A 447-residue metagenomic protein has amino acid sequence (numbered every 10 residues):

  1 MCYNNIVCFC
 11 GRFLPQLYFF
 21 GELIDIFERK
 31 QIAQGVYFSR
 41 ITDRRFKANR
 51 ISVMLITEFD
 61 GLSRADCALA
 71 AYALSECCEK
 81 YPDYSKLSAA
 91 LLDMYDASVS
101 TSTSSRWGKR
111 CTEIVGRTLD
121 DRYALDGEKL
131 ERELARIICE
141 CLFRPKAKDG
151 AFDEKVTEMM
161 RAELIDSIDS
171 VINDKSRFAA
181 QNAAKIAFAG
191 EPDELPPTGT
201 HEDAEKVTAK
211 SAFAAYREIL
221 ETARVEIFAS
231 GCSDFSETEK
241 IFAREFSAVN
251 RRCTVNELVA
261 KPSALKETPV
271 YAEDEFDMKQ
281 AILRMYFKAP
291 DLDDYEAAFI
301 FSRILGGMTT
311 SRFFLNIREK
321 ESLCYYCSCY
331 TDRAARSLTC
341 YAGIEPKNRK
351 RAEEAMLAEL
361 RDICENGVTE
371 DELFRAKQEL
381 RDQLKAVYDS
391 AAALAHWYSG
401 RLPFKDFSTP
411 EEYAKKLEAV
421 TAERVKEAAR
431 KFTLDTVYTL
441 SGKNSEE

Functional and structural regions predicted by a protein language model:
C2, C8-C10: Cysteine-centered motifs
L17: Cationic, low-complexity basic patches in intrinsically disordered or flexible, solvent-exposed regions
L23-Q34: Short, Gly/Pro- and small/polar-rich lid/capping loops
S39, K47-D60, A65-C67, S85-E140 (+6 more regions): M16 family metallopeptidases and their MPP-like homologs
S39-D66, A70-A71, R217, R224 (+1 more regions): His/Glu-based metal-binding/catalytic segments typifying zinc-dependent metallopeptidases
C77-K80, R122-L125, R144-D153: Short, polar/flexible loop-turn hinges at active-site or ligand-entry regions and domain interfaces
S88-A89, R144-I168, T254-L265, A358 (+1 more regions): Acidic/histidine-enriched alpha-helical segments
A209-E245: Non-catalytic, conformational "gating/processing" segments within enzyme and secreted inhibitor domains
